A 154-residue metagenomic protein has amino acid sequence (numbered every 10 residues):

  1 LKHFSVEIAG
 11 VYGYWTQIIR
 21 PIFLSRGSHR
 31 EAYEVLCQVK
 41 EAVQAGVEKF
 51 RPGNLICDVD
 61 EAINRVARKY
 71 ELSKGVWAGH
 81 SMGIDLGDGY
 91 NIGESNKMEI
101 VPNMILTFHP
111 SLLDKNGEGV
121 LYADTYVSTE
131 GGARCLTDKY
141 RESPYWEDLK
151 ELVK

Functional and structural regions predicted by a protein language model:
L1-K154: Active-site neighborhoods and metal-handling regions in enzymes and metal-associated proteins
